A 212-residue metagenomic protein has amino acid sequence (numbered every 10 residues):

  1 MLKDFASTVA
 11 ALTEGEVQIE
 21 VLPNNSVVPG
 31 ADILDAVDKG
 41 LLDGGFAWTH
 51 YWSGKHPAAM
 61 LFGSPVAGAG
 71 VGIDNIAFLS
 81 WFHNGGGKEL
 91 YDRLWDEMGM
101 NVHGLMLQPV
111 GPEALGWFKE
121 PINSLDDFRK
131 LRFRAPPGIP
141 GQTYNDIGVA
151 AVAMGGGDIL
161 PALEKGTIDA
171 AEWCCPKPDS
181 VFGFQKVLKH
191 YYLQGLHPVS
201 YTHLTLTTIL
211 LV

Functional and structural regions predicted by a protein language model:
M1, A6, V17-V21, L131-R134: Short, well-ordered beta-strand elements
M1-D4, N24-V28, P178: Extracytoplasmic "Venus flytrap"
A6-A10, D38, W48-R132, P136-A150 (+3 more regions): Contiguous mixed-secondary-structure segments that line small-molecule binding/active-site clefts of soluble domains
A10-A11, Q18, P23, G30 (+1 more regions): Outer-membrane beta-barrel domain signature
G15-E16, I33-A47, V149-A150, K165-W173: Alpha-to-beta junction loops
L22-D35, P136-I139, A151-K165: Short helix-initiation/N-cap motifs at beta->coil->alpha
M154-I159, G166-H197: Extracytoplasmic/periplasmic substrate-binding proteins
T208-V212: N-terminal low-complexity segments that are often proline-rich with Ser/Thr-Pro
